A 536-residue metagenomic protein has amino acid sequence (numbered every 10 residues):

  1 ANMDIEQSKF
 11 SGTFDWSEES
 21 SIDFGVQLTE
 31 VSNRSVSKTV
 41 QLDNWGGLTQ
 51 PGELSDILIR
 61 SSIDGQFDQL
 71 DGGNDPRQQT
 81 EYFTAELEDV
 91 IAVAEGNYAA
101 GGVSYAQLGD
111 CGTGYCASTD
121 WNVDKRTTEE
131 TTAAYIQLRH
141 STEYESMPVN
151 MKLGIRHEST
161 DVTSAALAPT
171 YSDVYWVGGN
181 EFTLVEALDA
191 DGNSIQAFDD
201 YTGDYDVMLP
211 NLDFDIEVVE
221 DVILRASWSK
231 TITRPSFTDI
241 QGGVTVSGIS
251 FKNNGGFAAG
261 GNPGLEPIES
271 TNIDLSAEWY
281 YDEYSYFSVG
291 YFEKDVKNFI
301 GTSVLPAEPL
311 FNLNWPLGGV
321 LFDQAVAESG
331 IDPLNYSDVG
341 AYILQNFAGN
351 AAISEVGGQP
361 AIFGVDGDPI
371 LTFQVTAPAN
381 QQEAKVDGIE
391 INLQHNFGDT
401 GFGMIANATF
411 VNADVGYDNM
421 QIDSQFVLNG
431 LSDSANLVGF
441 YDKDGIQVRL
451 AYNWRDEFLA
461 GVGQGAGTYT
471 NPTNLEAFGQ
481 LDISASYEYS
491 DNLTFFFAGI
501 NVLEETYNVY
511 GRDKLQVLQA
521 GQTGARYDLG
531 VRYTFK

Functional and structural regions predicted by a protein language model:
A1, L48-W121, G179-A197, G255 (+1 more regions): Flexible glycine-rich, low-complexity coil/linker segments exposed to the extracellular/periplasmic environment
D4, L28-R34, I155-T163, W228-R234 (+8 more regions): Transmembrane beta-strands of outer-membrane beta-barrel pores
S11, T119-K125, S164, S194-Y201 (+6 more regions): Extracellular loop and loop/strand-boundary signature of outer-membrane beta-barrel proteins
S20-I22, E145-V149, D221-L224, Y284-F287 (+4 more regions): Repeated loop/turn-to-beta-strand initiation elements of outer-membrane beta-barrel proteins
S37, N44, N254-A258, L317 (+5 more regions): C-terminal beta-signal and terminal closure region of outer-membrane beta-barrel proteins
G46, V296-N298, W454-G463, S486-K536: C-terminal beta-signal and adjacent terminal beta-strands/loops of Gram-negative outer-membrane beta-barrel proteins
T127, G203, I232-G290, K294-V296 (+6 more regions): Outer-membrane beta-barrel signature, preferentially recognizing the C-terminal barrel domain of Gram-negative
E293-D295, S303-A307, F311-Q464, L503: Gram-negative outer-membrane beta-barrel transporters
